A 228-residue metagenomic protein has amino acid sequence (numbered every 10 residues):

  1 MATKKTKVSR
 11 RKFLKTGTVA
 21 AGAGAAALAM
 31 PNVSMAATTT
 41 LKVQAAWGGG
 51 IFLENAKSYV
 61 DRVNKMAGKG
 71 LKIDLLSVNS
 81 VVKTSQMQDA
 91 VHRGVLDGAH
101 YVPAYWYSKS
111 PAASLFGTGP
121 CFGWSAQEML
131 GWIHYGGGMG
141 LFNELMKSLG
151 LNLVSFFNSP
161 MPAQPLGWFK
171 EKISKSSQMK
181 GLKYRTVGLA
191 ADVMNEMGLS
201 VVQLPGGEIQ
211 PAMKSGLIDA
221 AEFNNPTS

Functional and structural regions predicted by a protein language model:
A2-A21: N-terminal secretory signal peptides and thylakoid transit peptides that target proteins across membranes
A2-T3, K57-N64, V102-V201, A212: Contiguous mixed-secondary-structure segments that line small-molecule binding/active-site clefts of soluble domains
G24, L41-Y59, V78-K83: Extracytoplasmic "Venus flytrap"
M30-A36: Sec/Tat signal peptide C-region and signal peptidase I cleavage site
A37-I51, L71-L75, G181-R185: Short, well-ordered beta-strand elements
D61-I73: Short alpha-helix C-terminal cap/hinge motif
K69-L71, M87-A104, R185, L199-V201 (+1 more regions): Alpha-to-beta junction loops
L76-D89, V187-L189, V201-S215: Short helix-initiation/N-cap motifs at beta->coil->alpha
